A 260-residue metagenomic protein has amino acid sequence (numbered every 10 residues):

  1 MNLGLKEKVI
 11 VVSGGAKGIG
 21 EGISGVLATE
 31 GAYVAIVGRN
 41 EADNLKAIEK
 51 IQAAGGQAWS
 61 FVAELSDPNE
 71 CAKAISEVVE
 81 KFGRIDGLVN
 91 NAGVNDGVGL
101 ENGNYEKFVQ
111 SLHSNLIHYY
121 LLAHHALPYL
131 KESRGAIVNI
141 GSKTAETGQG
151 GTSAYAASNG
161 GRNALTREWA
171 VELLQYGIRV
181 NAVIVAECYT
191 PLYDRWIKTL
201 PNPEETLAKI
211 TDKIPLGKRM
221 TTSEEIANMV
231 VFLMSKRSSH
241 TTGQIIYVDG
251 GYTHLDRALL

Functional and structural regions predicted by a protein language model:
V9, A16-G18: Conserved glycine-rich cofactor-binding loop
V89, L174, R179, T241-G243: Short, small/polar-rich loop/turn modules that mediate ligand/substrate recognition or access, typified
G99-L112, I210: Substrate-binding pocket helix/loop in short-chain dehydrogenase/reductase
A123, S158, T166: Active-site helix of classical SDR
P128, V171-Q175, S239: Alpha-helical segment proximal to the catalytic Tyr-Lys
S142: Residue(s) in the substrate-gating loop at a strand-loop-helix junction that position the organic substrate next
T147, V231, T242-L260: Short C-terminal tail/terminal secondary-structure segment of NAD(P)H-dependent dehydrogenase/reductase domains
